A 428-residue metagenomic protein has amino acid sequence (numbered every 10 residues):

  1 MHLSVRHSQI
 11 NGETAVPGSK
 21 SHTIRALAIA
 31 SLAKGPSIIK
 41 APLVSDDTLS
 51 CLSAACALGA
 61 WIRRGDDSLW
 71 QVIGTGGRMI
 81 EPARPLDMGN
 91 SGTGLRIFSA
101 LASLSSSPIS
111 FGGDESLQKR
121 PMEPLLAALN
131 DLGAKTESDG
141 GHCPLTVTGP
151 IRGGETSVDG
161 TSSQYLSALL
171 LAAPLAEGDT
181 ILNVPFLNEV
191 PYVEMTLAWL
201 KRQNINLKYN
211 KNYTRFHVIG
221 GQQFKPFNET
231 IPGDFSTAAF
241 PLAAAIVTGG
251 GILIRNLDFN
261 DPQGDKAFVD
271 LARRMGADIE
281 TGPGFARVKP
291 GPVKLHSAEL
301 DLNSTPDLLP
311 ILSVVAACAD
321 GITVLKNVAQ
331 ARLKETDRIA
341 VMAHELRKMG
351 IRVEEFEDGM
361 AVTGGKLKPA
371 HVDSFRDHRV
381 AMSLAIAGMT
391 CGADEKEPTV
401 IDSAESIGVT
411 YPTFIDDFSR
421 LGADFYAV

Functional and structural regions predicted by a protein language model:
M1-V428: Short, structured segments at the rim of ligand-binding sites
